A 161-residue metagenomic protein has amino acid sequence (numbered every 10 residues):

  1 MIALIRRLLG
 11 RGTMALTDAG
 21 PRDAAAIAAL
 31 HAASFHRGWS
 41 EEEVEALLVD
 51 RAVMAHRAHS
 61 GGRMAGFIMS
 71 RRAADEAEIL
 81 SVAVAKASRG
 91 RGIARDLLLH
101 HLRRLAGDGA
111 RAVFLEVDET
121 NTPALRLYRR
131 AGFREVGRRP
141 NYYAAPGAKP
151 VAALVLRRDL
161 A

Functional and structural regions predicted by a protein language model:
I2-A3, F114-E116, R134-V151, V155: Conserved catalytic-core motifs of GNAT/GCN5-like acyltransferases
A3-G12, D18-R89, R95-D108, R157-A161: Acetyl-CoA-dependent GNAT
V84, D118-E119: Short amphipathic helical patch at the helix-1/turn junction of helix-turn-helix
R89, N121, L127-R129, K149-L154: ABC family nucleotide-binding domain
I93, A110-R111, F133: Short phosphate-binding/catalytic loops that engage adenosine nucleotides
L98, N121-A124, N141-G147: Short glycine/proline-centered loop/turn elements that form peptide/ligand docking sites
